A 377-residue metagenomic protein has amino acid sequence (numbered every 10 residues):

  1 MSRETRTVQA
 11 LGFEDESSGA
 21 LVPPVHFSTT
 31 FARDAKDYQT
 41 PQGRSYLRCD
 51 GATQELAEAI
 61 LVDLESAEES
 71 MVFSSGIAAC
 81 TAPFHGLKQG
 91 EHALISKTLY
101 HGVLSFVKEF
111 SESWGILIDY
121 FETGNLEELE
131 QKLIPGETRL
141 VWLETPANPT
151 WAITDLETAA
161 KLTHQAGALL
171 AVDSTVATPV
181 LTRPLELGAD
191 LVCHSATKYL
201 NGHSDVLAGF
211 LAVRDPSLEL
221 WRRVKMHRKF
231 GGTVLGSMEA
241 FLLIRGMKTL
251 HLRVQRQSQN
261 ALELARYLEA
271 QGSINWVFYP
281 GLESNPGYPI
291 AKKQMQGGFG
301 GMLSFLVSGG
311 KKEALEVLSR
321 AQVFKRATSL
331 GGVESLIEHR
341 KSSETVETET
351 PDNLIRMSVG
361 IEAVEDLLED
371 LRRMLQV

Functional and structural regions predicted by a protein language model:
M1-V25, L211: Short conserved active-site loop signatures built around small residues
Q9, S70-G272, F278: Conserved PLP-enzyme active-site core in the AAT-like
G12-E14, F27-R33, V176, K198 (+6 more regions): Glycine-rich beta-alpha junction loops
T30-T81, G86, G102-E109: Conserved N-terminal alpha-helix of the aminotransferase class I/II PLP-enzyme fold
L64, L268-G272, A321: Acidic-histidine catalytic/liganding microenvironments
K108, L117-D119, R253, S319 (+1 more regions): PLP-dependent enzyme catalytic core of the Aspartate aminotransferase-like
S273-I355, V359: Conserved C-terminal alpha-helix-loop-beta "cap" of PLP-dependent enzymes that closes/shapes the active-site mouth
